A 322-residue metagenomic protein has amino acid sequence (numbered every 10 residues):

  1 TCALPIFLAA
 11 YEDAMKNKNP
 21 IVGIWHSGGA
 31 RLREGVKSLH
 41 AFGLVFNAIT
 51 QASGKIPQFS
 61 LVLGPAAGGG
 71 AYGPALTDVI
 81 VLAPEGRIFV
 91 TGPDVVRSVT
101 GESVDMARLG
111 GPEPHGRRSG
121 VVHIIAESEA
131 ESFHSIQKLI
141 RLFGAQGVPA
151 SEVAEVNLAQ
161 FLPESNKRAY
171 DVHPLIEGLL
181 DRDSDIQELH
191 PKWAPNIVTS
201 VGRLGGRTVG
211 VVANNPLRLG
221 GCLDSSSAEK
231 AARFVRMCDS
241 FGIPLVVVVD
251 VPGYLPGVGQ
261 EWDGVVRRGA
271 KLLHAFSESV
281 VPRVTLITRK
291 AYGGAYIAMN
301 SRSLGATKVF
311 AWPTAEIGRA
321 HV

Functional and structural regions predicted by a protein language model:
T1-R319: Ligand-binding clefts of soluble mixed alpha/beta catalytic domains
